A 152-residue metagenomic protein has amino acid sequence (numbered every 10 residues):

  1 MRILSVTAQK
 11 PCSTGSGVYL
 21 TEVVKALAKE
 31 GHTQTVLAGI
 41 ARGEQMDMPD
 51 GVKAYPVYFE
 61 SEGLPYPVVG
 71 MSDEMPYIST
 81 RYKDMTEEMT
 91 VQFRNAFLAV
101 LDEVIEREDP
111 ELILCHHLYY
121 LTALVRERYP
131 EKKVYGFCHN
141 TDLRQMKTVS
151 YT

Functional and structural regions predicted by a protein language model:
M1-Y58, E108: N-terminal subdomain of nucleotide-sugar transferases
C12-S13, E88-F93, L143-V149: Short, flexible loop segments at the rims of nucleotide/cofactor-binding pockets, characterized by
G39-R107: A conserved catalytic-core segment of Leloir-type glycosyltransferases
G43-Q45, Y120-L124: Short, well-ordered alpha-helical microsegments
M48-P49, V125-E127, V149: Short amphipathic alpha-helical segments
L101-Y119: Short N-terminal targeting/anchoring amphipathic segment
L112-C115, V125-Q145: Active-site proximal beta-strand in glycosyltransferases
T152: Conserved small/polar residues in nucleotide/adenosyl-binding loops
